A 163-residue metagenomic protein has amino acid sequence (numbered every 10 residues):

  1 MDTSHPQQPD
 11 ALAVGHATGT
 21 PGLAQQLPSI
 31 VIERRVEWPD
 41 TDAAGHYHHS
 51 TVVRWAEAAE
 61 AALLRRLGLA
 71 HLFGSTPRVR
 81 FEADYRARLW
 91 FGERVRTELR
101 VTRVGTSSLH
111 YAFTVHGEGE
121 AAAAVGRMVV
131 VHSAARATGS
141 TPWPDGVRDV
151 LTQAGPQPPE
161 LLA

Functional and structural regions predicted by a protein language model:
D2-R80, A135-A163: Hot-dog-fold acyl-thioester-processing enzymes
D40-D42, L89, G105, G119 (+1 more regions): Residues that cap or initiate secondary-structure elements
A61-L109, A123-V125, V130-V131: Hydrophobic beta-strand-centered segment that forms part of the acyl-chain substrate-binding groove
T114-G117: Core beta-strand residues in small-molecule sensory/regulatory alpha/beta domains
A121-A122, S140: Beta-sandwich strand segments
